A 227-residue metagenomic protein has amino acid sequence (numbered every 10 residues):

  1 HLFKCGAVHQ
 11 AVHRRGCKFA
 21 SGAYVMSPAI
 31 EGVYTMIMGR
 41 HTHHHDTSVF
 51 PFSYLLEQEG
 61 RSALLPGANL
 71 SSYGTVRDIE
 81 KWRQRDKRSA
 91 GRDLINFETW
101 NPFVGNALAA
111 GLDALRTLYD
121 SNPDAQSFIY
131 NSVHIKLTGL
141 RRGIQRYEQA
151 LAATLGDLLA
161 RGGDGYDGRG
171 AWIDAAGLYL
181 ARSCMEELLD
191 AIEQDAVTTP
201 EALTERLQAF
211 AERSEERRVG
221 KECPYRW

Functional and structural regions predicted by a protein language model:
H1-D120: Glycine-rich hexapeptide-repeat left-handed beta-helix
L64-P66, Y147, C223: Generic preference for hydrophobic/aromatic residues in regular secondary structure cores
K87-S214: Long, charge-rich C-terminal accessory regions
E216-C223: Conserved small/polar residues in nucleotide/adenosyl-binding loops
Y225-W227: Extended, solvent-exposed polar beta/coil surface segments
